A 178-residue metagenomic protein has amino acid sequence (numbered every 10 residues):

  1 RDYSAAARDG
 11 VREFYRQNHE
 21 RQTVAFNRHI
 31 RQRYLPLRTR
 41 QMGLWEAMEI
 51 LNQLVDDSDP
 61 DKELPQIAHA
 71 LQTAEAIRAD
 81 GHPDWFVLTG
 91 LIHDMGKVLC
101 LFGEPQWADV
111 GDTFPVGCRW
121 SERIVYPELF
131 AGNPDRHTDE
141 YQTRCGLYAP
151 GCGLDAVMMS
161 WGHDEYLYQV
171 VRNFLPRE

Functional and structural regions predicted by a protein language model:
R1-M42, Q53: Non-catalytic interface/linker regions that flank or bridge core catalytic/transmembrane domains
H19-E20, M42-A47, D59, R136-Y141: Short hydrophobic/aromatic-rich motifs at helix boundaries and adjacent loops
N27, P36, A47, A70 (+1 more regions): Functionally constrained cores in energy, signaling, and assembly domains
Q32-A68, A149-L154: Active-site flanking loop/helix segments enriched in acidic
K62-E178: Divalent metal-dependent catalytic cores for phosphoryl transfer on phosphate-bearing substrates
